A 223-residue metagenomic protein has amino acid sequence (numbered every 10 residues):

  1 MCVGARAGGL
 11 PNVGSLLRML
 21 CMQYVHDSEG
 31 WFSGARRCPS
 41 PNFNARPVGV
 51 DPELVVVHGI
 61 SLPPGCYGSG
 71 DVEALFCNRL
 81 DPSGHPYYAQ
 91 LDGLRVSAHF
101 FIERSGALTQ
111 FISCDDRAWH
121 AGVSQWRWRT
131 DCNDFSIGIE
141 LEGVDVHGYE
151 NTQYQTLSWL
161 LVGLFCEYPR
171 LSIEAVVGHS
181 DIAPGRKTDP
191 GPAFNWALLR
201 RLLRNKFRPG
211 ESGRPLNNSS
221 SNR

Functional and structural regions predicted by a protein language model:
C2-G8: Compositionally biased low-complexity segments enriched in histidine and/or tyrosine
G4, S15, S220-S221: Intrinsically disordered, low-complexity repeat segments enriched in small/polar residues
G8-L10, G14-S15, R214: Short, low-complexity intrinsically disordered segments enriched in A/P/G/S/L with frequent Arg, especially at protein
N12, S40-N42, P64, G191 (+1 more regions): Generic low-complexity segments that are intrinsically disordered, proline-rich and/or Lys/Arg-biased
L16-T130: N-terminal catalytic cores of peptidoglycan-degrading enzymes
M22-S33, T130, F135, V144-R223: Basic/polar, cationic surfaces and motifs that engage anionic cell-wall and phosphate/carboxylate ligands
I139: Conserved, mostly hydrophobic/aromatic
